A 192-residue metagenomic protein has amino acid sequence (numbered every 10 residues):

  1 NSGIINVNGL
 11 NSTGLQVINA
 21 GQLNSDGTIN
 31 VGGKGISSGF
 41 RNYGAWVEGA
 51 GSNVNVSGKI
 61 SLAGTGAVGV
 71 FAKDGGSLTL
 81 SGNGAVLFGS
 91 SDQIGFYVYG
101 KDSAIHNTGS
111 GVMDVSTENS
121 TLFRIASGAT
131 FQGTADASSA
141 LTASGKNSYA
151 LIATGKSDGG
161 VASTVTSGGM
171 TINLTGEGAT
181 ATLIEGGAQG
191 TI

Functional and structural regions predicted by a protein language model:
N1-A67, F71-I192: Surface-exposed loop/turn motifs in large extracellular/passenger domains
